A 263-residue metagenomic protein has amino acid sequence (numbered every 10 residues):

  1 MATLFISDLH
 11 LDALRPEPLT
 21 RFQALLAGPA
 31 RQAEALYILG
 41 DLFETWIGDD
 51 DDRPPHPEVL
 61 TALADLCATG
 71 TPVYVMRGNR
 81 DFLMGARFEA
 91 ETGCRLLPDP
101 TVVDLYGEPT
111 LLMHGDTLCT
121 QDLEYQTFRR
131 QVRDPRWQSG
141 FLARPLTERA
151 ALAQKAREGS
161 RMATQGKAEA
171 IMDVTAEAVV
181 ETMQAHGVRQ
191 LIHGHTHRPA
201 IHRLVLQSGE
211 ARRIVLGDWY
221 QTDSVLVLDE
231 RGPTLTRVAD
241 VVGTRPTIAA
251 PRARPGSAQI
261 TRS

Functional and structural regions predicted by a protein language model:
A2, L11-L105: Core catalytic region of metal-dependent phosphoesterases/phosphodiesterases, especially metallo-beta-lactamase-like
T3-F5, L36-I38, L111, I192: Residue-level marker for buried hydrophobic side chains located in beta-strands that build the well-ordered beta-sheet
S7-H10, D41-L42, N79-R80, G115-T117 (+3 more regions): Active-site metal-binding loops of divalent metal-dependent hydrolases
L14, A30-E34, G107, E148 (+2 more regions): Hydrophobic/basic alpha-helical segments enriched in Actinobacteria
G93-P98, L111, D116, D122-F128 (+1 more regions): Conserved beta-sheet core of the metallophosphoesterase superfamily
G115-T175: Active-site-proximal loop/helix segment associated with metal-binding centers of metalloenzymes
G159-R189, P199, P255-S263: Non-catalytic terminal accessory segments
W219-S263: Acidic, low-complexity terminal tails and accessory targeting/binding regions of phosphate-metabolizing enzymes
